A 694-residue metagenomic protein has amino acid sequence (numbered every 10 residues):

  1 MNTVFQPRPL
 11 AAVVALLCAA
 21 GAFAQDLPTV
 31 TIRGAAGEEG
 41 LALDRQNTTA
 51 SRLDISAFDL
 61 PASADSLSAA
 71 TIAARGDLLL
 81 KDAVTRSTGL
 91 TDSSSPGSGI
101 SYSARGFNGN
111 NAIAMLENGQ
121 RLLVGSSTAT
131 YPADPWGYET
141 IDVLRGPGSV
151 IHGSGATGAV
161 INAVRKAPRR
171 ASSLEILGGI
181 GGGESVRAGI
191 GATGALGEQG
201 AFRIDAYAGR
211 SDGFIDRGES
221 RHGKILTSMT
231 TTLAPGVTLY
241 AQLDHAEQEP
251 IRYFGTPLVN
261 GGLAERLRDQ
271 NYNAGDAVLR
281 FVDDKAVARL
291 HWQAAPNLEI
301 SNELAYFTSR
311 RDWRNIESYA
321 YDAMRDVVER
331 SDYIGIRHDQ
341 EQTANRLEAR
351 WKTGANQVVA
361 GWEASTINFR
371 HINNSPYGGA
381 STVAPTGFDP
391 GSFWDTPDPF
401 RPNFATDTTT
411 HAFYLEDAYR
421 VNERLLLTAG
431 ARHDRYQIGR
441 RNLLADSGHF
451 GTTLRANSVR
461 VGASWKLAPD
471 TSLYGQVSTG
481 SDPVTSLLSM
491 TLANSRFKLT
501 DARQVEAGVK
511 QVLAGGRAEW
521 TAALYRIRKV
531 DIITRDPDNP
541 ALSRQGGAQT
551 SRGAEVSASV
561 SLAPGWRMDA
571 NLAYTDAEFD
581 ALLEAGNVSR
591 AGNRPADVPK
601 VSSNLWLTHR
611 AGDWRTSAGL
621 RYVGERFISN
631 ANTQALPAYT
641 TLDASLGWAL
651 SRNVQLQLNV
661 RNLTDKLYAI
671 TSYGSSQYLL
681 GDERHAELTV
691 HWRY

Functional and structural regions predicted by a protein language model:
L27-A171, A507, G674: Acidic, small-polar-rich N-terminal luminal/periplasmic segments of exported/outer-membrane proteins
S173-E175, I180-R210, I215-Y253, D276-I300: Transmembrane beta-barrel wall of Gram-negative outer-membrane proteins
Q199-F202, G236-L239, N297-I300, A355-V358 (+6 more regions): Repeated loop/turn-to-beta-strand initiation elements of outer-membrane beta-barrel proteins
T232-A234, Q340, A355-Q357, E363-T366 (+6 more regions): Structural signature of Gram-negative outer-membrane beta-barrels, strongest in the C-terminal barrel of TonB-dependent
A286-S309, S331-L443, K466, T521-A522: Face-selective signature of the C-terminal outer-membrane beta-barrel domain
H291-Q293, E299-E317, K466, S472-Q476 (+1 more regions): Membrane-embedded beta-barrel scaffold of Gram-negative outer-membrane proteins
L427, R526, Q545-N630, A649-Q655 (+2 more regions): Gram-negative outer-membrane beta-barrel transporters
Y678-Y694: Outer-membrane beta-barrel "beta-signal"
